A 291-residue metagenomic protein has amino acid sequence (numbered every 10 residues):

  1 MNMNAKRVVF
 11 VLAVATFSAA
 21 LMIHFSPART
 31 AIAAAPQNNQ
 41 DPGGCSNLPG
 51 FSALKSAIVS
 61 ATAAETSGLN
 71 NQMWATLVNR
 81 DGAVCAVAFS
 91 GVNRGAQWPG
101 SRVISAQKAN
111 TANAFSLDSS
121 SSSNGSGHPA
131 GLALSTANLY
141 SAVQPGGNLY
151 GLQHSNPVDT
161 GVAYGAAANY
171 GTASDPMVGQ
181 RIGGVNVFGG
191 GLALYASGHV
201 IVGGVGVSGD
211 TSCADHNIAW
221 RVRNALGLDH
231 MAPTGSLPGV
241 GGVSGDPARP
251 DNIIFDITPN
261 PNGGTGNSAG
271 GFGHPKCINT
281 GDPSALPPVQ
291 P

Functional and structural regions predicted by a protein language model:
M1, V14, A28-T30: A detector of low-complexity, intrinsically disordered, Ser/Thr/Gly/Pro/Ala-rich segments
M1-N2, A20: Short intrinsically disordered, low-complexity coil segments enriched in acidic
N2-L12: Bacterial N-terminal signal peptides that target proteins for export
L12-H24: Bacterial N-terminal signal peptides
M22-A35: Signal peptide processing junction and immediate N-terminal pro/mature segment of secreted/exported proteins
I32-P291: Flexible, solvent-exposed loop/hinge segments and secondary-structure transition points
